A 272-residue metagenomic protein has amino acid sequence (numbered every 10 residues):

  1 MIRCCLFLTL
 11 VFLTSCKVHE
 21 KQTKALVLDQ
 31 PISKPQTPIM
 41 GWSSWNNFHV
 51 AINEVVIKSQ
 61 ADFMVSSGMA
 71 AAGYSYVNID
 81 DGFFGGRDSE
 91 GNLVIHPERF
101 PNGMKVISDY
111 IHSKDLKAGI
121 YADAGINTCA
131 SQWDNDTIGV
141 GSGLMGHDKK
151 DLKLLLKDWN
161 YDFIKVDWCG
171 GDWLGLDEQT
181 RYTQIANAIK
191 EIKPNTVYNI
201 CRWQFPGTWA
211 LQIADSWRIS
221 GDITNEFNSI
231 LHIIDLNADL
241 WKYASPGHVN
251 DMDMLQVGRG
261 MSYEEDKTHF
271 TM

Functional and structural regions predicted by a protein language model:
M1-F7: Sec-dependent signal peptide recognition, specifically the positively charged N-region followed immediately by
L13-S15: C-terminal motif of bacterial Sec signal peptides marking the signal peptidase cleavage site
E20, L154-W159, F163-N187, I200-R202 (+1 more regions): Active-site and adjacent substrate-binding regions of carbohydrate-active enzymes
E20-K58, F63, T196: N-terminal module-boundary/linker segments of secreted carbohydrate-active enzymes
K34, P38-S44, G73-D80, K117-A122 (+4 more regions): Structural recognition of the beta-strand scaffold that forms the well-ordered cores of secreted hydrolase catalytic
W45-N47, G82-F84, D123-N127, C169-G171 (+2 more regions): Active-site beta-loop-alpha junctions enriched in small/polar residues
Q60, M64-G175: Aromatic-lined carbohydrate-binding/catalytic grooves of carbohydrate-active enzymes
H147, V197-M272: Glycan-recognition surfaces
